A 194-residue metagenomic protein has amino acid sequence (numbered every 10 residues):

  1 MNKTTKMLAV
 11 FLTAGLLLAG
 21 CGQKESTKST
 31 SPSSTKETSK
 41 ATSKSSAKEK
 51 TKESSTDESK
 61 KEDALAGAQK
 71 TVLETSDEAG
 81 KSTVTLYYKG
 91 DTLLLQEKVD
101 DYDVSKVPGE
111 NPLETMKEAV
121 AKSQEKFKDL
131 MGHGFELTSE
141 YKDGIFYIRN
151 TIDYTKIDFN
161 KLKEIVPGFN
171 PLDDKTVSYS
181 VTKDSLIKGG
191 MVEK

Functional and structural regions predicted by a protein language model:
M1-L8: Bacterial N-terminal signal peptides that target proteins for export
T4, Q23-K24: Acidic/polar low-complexity scaffolding segments in large eukaryotic proteins
L17-G20: C-terminal motif of bacterial Sec signal peptides marking the signal peptidase cleavage site
K24-V72: N-terminal, intrinsically disordered, polar/charged segments of Gram-positive cell-envelope systems that serve as
D57-K194: Subset-of-secretome marker
